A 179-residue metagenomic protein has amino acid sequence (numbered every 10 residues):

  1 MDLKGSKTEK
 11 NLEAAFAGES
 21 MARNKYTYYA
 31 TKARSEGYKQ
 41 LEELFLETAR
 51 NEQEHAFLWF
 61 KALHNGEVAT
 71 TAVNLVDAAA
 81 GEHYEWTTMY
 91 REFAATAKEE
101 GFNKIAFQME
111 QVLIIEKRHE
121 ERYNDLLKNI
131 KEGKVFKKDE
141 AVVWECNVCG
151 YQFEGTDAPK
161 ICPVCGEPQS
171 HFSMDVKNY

Functional and structural regions predicted by a protein language model:
M1-Y179: Non-heme di-metal
